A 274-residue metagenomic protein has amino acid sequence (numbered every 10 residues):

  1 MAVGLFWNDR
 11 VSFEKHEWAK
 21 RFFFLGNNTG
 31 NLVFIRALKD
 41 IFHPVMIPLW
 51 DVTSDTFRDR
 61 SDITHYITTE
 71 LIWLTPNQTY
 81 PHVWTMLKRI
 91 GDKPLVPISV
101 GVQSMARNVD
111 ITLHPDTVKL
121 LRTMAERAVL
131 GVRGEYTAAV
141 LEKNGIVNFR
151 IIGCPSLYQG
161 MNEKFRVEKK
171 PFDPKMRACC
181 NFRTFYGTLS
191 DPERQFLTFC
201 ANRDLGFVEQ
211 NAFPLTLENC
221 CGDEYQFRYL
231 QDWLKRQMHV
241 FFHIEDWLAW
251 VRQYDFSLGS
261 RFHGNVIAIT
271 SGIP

Functional and structural regions predicted by a protein language model:
M1-P274: Active-site anion-handling motifs in enzyme catalytic cores
